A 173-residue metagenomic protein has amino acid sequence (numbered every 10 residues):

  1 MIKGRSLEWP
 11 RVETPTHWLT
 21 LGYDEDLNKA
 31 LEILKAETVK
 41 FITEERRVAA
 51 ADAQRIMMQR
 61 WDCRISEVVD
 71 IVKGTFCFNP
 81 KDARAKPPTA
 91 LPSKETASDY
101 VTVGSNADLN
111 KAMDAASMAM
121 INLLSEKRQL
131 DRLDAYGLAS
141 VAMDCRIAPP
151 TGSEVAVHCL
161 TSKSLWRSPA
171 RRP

Functional and structural regions predicted by a protein language model:
M1-V39, T43, R60-W61, S66-S125 (+2 more regions): Active-site gating/interface segments in enzymes
